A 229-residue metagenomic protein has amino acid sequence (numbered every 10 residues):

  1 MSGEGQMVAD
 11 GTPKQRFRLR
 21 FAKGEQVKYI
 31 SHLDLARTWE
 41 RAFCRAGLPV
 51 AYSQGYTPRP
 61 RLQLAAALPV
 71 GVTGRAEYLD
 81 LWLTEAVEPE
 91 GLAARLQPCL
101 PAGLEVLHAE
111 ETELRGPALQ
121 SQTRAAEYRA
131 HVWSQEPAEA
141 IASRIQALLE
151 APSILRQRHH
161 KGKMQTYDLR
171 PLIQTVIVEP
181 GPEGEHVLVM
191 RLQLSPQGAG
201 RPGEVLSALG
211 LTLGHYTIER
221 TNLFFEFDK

Functional and structural regions predicted by a protein language model:
D10, K14-R61: N-terminal, positively charged regions that mediate nucleic acid binding
G11, E150-K229: Core RNA-modification/binding signature centered on pseudouridine synthases
F17-K23, A46, L79-L81, R124-V132: Short glycine-/aliphatic-rich beta-strand segments at the starts of folded cytosolic domains
A51-L83, E113: Short, charge-patterned binding micro-sites
R75-R129: Ordered, amphipathic secondary-structure segments that act as subunit-interaction surfaces in large macromolecular
T84-P89, Q135-P137, S195: Helix N-cap motif at beta-to-alpha junctions
P89-L100, A140-E150, E204-L206: Short amphipathic alpha-helices in soluble, non-transmembrane regions that often serve as interface/regulatory elements
G116-S134, R170-T175, F227-K229: Short, low-order "capping/linker" segments at domain edges
